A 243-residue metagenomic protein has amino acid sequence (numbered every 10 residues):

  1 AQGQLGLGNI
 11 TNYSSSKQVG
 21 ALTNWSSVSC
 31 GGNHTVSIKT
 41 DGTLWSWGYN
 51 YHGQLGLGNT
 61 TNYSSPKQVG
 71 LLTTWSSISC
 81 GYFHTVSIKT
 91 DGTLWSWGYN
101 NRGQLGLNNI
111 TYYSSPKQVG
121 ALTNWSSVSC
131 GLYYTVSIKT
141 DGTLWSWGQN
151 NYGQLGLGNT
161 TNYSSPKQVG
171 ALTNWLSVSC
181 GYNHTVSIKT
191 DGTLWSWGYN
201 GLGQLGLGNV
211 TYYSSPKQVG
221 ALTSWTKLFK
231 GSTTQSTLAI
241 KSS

Functional and structural regions predicted by a protein language model:
A1-S14, W47-K67, W97-K117, W147-S164 (+1 more regions): Short glycine/serine- and acidic-residue-enriched loop/turn motifs that recur at repeat junctions
V19, V169, I240-K241: Extracytoplasmic surface signature
N24-S27, D41-T43, L71-S77, T90-T93 (+4 more regions): Tandem repeat domain/solenoid detector
H34-S37, S46, H84-S87, S96 (+6 more regions): Conserved core positions of repeat-based scaffolds
Y212-S214, L222, T226-S243: Blade-level signature of beta-propeller repeat domains, shared across WD40, Kelch, NHL, RCC1 and BNR/Asp-box propellers
